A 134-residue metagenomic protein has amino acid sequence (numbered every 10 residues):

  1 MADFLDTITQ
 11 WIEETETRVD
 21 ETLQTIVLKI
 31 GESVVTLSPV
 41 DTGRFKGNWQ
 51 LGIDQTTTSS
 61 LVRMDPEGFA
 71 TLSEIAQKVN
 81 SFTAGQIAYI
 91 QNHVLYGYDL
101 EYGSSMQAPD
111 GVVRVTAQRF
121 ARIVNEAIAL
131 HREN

Functional and structural regions predicted by a protein language model:
L5-D6, Q10-Y96: Short, low-complexity, charged/polar segments at coil/turn and helix-coil boundaries
L100-S104: Short conserved micro-motifs at the rims of enzyme active sites and ligand-binding pockets
S105-N134: Protruding loop/beta-arch "assembly-hinge" segments enriched in small, turn-prone residues
